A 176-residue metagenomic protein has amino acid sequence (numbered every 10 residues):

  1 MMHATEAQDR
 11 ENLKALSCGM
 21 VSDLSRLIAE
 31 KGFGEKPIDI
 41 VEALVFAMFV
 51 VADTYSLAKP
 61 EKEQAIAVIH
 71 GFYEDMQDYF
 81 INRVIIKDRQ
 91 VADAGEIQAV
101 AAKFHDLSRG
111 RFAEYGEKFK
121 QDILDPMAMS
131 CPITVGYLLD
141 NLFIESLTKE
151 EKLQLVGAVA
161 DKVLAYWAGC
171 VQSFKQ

Functional and structural regions predicted by a protein language model:
M1-Q176: Solvent-exposed interaction surfaces and binding hotspots enriched for charged
